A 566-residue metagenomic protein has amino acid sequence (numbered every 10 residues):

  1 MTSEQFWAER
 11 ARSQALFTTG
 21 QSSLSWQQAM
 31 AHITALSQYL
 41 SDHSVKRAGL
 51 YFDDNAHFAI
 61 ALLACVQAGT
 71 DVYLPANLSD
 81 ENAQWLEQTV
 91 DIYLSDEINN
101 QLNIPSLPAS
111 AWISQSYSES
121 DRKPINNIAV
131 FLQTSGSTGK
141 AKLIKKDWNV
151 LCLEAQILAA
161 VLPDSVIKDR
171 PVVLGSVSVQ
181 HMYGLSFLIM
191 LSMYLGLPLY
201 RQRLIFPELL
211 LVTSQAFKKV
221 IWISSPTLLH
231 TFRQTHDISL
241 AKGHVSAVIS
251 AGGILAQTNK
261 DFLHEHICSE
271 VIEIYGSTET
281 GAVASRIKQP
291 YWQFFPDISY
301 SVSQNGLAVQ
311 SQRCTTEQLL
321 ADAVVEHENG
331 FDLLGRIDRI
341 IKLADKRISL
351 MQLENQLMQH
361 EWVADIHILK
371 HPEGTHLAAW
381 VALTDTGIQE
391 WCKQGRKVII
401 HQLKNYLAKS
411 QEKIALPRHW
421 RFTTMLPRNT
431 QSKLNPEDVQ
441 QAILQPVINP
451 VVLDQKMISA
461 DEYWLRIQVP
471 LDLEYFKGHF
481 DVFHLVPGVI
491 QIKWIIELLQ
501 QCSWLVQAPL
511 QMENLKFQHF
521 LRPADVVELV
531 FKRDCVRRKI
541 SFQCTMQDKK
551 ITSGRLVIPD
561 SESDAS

Functional and structural regions predicted by a protein language model:
Q5, S13-D42, K146-N149: Conserved AMP-binding/adenylate-forming core of the ANL superfamily
A8-R12, S110-Q133, S165-V173: Conserved pre-ATP/AMP-binding loop-to-beta segment of ANL
S25, A129-Q156: Conserved AMP-binding A3 loop
Q38-L78, R170-V179: Conserved AMP-binding/adenylate-forming
T89-I98, K145-D164, K168-T231, A247 (+1 more regions): AMP-binding/adenylate-forming
T235-P290, S301: Gly/Ser/Thr-rich phosphate-binding loop
L320-A415: AMP-binding/adenylate-forming catalytic core of the ANL superfamily
I341, L403-V451, E562: Conserved C-terminal "lid"/linker of ANL adenylate-forming enzymes
